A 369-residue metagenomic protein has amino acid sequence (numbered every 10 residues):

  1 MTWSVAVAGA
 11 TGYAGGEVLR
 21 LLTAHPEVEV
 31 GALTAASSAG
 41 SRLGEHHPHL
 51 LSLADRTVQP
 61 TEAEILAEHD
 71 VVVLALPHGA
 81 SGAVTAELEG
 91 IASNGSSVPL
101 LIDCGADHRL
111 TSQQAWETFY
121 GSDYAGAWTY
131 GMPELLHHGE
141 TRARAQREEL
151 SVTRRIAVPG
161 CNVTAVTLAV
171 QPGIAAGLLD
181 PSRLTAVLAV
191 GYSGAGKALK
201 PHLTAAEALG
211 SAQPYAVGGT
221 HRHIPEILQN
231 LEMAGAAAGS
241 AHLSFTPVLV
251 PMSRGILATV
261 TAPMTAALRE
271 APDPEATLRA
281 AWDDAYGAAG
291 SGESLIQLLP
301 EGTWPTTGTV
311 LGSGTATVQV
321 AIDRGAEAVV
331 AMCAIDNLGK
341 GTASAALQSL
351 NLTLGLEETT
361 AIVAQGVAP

Functional and structural regions predicted by a protein language model:
M1-V217, A321-R324, Q365-P369: N-terminal Rossmann-like NAD(P) cofactor-binding subdomain of oxidoreductases, focused on the glycine-rich
S4-V7, I156-A157, T259-T261, A331-A334: Short glycine-rich or small-residue beta-strand-to-loop segments that form or flank ligand, phosphate, metal/Fe-S
G12, H78, S122, G126 (+8 more regions): Electropositive phosphate-/nucleotide-binding environments in soluble metabolic enzymes
E17, L21, L168, P172 (+2 more regions): Alpha-helical scaffold segments in soluble metabolic enzymes
L21, H25, I91, N230 (+3 more regions): Conserved short hydrophobic interaction patches
E27-L66, L188, Y192-A331: C-terminal substrate-binding/catalytic lobe of Rossmann-fold NAD(P)-dependent oxidoreductases
L249-P251, I335-G341: Glycine-rich phosphate/pyrophosphate-binding beta-alpha loops
V330, A334-N337, L347-P369: C-terminal lid/capping helical subdomain adjacent to the catalytic/cofactor pocket in oxidative enzymes
